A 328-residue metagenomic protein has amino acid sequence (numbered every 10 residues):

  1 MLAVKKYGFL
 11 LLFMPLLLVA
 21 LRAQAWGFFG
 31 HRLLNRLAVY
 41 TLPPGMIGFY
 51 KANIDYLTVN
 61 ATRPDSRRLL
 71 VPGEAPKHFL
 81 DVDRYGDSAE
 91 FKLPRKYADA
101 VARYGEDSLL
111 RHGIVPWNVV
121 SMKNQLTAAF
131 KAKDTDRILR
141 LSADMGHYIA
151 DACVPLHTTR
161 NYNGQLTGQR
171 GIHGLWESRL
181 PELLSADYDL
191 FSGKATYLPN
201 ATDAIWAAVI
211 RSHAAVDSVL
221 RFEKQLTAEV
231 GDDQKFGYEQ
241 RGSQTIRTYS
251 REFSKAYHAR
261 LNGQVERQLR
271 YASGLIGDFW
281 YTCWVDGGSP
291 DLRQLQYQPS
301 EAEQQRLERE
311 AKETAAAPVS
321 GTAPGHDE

Functional and structural regions predicted by a protein language model:
L2-A3, V19-D144, R160-E252, A256-E328: N-terminal, motif-rich segments that launch catalysis or mediate targeting to/interaction with membranes, typified by
L2-L10: N-terminal Sec-pathway targeting helices
F9-L18: Bacterial N-terminal signal peptides
I149-G164: Catalytic Zn2+-binding segment of zinc metalloproteases
